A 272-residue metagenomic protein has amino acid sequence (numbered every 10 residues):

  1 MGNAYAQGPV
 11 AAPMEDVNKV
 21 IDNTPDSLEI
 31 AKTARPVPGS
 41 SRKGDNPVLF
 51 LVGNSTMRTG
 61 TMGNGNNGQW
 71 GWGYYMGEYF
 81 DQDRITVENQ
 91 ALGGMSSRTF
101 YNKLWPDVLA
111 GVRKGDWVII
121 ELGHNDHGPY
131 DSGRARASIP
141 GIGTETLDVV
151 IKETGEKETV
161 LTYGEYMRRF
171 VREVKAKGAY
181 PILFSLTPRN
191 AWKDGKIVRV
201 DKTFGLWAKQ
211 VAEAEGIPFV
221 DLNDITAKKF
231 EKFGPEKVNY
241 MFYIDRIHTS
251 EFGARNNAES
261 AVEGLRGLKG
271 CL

Functional and structural regions predicted by a protein language model:
A4-A6, A11: Boundary at the C-terminal end of the N-terminal hydrophobic targeting segment
A12-A91, P106-W117, A137-I139: Serine-esterase "nucleophile elbow" of acetyl-processing enzymes
M57, L92-S97, N125: Short active-site-proximal "capping" loops at secondary-structure junctions
T59-M62, S97-T99, A191-G195: A generic structural signal for short coil/turn motifs at secondary-structure boundaries
S96-D107: N-terminal post-signal-peptidase region of extra-cytosolic proteins
P106-E251, R255, E259-C271: Alpha-helical cap/lid subdomain in secreted, periplasmic, or secretory-pathway luminal O-acyl-processing enzymes
